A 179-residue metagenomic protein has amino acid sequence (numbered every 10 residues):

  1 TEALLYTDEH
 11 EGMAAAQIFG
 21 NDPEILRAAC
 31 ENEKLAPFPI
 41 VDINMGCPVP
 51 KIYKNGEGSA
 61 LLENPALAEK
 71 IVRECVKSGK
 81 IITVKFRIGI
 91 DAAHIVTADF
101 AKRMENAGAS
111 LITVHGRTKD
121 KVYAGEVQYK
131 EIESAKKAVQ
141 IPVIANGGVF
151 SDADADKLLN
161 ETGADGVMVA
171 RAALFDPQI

Functional and structural regions predicted by a protein language model:
T1-I179: Flavin-dependent oxidoreductase catalytic cores
